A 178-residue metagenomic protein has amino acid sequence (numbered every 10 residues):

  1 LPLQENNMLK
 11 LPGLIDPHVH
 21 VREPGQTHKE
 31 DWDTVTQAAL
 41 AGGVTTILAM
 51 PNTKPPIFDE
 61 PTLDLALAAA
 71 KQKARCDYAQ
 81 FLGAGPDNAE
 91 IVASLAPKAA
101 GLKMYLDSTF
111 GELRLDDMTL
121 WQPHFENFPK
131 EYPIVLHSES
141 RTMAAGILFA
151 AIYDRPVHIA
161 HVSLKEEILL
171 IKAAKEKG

Functional and structural regions predicted by a protein language model:
L1-M8: N-terminal metal-binding scaffold of metallo-dependent hydrolase/deaminase domains
M8-K73: Metal-associated gating/positioning segment near the N- to mid-region
L11, E60-Q80, W121-I134: Alpha-helix-loop-beta-strand connector modules within alpha/beta enzyme cores
G13-V19, I47-A49, Y78-L82, A100-M104 (+2 more regions): Hydrophobic faces of well-ordered beta-strands that scaffold small-molecule active sites in alpha/beta enzyme cores
H20-K29, T45-E60, L82-A89, T109-E112 (+3 more regions): Divalent metal-binding segments
Q37, A41-V44, A49, A74-D77 (+3 more regions): Short, surface-exposed, polar/charged, turn-prone segments marking secondary-structure boundaries
E90-G178: Histidine/acidic residue-rich metal-binding segments in metalloenzymes
